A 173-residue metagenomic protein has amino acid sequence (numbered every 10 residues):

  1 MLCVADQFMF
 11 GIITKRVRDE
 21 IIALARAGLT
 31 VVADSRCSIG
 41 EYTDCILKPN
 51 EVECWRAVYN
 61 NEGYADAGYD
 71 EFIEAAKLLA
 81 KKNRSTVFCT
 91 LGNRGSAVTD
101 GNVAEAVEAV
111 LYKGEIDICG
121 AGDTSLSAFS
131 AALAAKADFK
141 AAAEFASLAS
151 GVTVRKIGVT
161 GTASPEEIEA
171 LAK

Functional and structural regions predicted by a protein language model:
V4-A104: Conserved phosphate/ATP/ADP-binding segment of small-molecule kinases
P49, A109-V110: Active-site donor-binding loop signature of nucleotide-sugar glycosyltransferases
K77-L78, K82-T86, L91, V110-L171: Conserved post-catalytic alpha-helical subdomain immediately downstream of the catalytic base and nucleotide-binding
E105-A106, K173: Short, charged/polar, Gly/Pro-enriched secondary-structure boundary elements
